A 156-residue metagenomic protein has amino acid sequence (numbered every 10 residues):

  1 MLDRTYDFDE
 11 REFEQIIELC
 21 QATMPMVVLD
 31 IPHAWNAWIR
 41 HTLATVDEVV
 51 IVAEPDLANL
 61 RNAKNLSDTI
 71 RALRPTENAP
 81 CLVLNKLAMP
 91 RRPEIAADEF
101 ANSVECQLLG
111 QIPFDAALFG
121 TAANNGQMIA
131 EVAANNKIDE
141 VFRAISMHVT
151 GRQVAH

Functional and structural regions predicted by a protein language model:
M1-A22, A117-E131: P-loop/Walker-type NTP enzyme "switch/lid" segment
D3, M89-P90, G151-A155: Short beta-strands and strand-coil junctions in structured, solvent-facing domains, enriched
Y6, A53-D56, E131-N135: Hydrophobic alpha-helical scaffolding
E10, E14, L60, N135-D139 (+1 more regions): Electropositive phosphate-/nucleotide-binding environments in soluble metabolic enzymes
R11-Q111: Conserved catalytic-core segment of NTP-binding enzymes
A44, R61, S67-D68, E99 (+4 more regions): Hydrophobic alpha-helical segments
L87-A88, F100-I129, F142: Beta-strand-loop-alpha "switch" segments that mediate conformational coupling across diverse proteins
N124-H156: NTP-binding/hydrolysis catalytic cores, primarily Walker-type P-loop NTPases
